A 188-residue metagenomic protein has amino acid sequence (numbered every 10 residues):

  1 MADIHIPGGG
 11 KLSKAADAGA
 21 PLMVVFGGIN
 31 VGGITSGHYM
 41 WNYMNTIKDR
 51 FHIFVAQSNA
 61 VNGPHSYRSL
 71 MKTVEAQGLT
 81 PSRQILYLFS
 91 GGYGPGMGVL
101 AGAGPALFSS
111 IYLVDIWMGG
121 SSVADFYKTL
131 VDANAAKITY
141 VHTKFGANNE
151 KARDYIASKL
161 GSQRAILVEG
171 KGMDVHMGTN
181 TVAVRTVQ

Functional and structural regions predicted by a protein language model:
D3-Q77: Active-site machinery of serine-nucleophile hydrolases
G10, I138-Q188: C-terminal catalytic histidine-bearing segment of alpha/beta-hydrolase fold enzymes
G27, L88-G98: Glycine-rich nucleophile elbow surrounding the catalytic serine of serine-hydrolase chemistry
G28, S58, I111-S121, H142-G146: Active-site nucleophile loop of the alpha/beta-hydrolase fold
T35-M44, H65-L70, G96-L100, G120-V131: Alpha-helical scaffolding within the catalytic cores of extracellular/periplasmic polymer-degrading hydrolases
Y39-T46, F126-L130, E150-Q163: Short, aromatic/basic amphipathic alpha-helical patches
G78-S90: Alpha/beta-hydrolase fold nucleophile elbow
G98-S109: Conserved hydrolase catalytic core segment
